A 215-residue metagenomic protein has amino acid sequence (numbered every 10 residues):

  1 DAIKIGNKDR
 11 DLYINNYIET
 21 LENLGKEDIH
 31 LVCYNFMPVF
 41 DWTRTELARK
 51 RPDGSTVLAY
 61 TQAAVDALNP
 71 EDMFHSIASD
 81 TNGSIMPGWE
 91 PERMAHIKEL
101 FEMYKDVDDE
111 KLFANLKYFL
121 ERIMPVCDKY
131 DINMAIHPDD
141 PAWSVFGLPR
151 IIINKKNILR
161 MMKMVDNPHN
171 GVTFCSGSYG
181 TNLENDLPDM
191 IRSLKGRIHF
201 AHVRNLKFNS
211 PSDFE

Functional and structural regions predicted by a protein language model:
D1, G25-R93: Glycine-rich, aromatic-flanked loop segments that form ligand/cofactor-binding clefts across common enzyme folds
D1-I14, F40-G54, I97-V107, S212-E215: Surface-exposed, active-site-proximal loop segments in enzymatic domains
I5-E22, F113-F119: Glycine-rich anion/phosphate-binding loops
E22, D66, E71-E215: Acidic/histidine-rich catalytic cores of soluble enzymes
